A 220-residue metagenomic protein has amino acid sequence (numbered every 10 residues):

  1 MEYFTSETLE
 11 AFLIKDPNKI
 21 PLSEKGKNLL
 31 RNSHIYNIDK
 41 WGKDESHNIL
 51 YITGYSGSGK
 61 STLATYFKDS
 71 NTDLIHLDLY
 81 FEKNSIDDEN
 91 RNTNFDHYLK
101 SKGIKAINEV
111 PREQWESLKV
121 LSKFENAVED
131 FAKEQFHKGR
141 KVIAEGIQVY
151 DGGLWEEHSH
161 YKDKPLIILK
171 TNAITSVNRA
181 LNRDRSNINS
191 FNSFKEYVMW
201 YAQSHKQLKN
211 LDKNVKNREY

Functional and structural regions predicted by a protein language model:
L9-D39: N-terminal pre-Walker A segment at the start of P-loop NTPase domains
Y55: P-loop (Walker A) phosphate-binding loop of NTP-binding proteins
S58: ATP-binding Walker
S61: Walker A/P-loop
K68-K123: Conserved substrate/cofactor phosphate-moiety recognition/catalytic segment in nucleotide-dependent phosphotransferases
W115-H160: Glycine-rich phosphate-binding loop used to anchor ATP phosphates in small-molecule kinases, encompassing both
A144-N187: ATP-dependent NMP and nucleoside kinases share a basic, alpha-helical "lid"
L154, R185-Y220: Small-molecule kinase domains that catalyze NTP-dependent phosphoryl transfer to phosphate-bearing small molecules
